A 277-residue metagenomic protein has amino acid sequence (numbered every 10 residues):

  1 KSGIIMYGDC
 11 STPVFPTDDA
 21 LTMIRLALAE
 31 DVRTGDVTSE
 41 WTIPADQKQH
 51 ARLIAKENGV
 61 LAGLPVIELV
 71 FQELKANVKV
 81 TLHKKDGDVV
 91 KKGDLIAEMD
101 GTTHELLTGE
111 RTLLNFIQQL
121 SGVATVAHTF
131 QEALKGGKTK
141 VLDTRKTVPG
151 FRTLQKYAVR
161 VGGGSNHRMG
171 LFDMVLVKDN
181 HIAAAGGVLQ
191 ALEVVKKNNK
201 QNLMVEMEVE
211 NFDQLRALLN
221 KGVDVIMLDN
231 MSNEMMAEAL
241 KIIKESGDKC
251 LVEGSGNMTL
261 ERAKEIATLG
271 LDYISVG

Functional and structural regions predicted by a protein language model:
G3, Y7-K221, V225, E234-I242 (+2 more regions): Acidic/glycine-rich phosphate/pyrophosphate-binding loops and surrounding catalytic core that coordinate Mg2+
L228-D229, V252-M258, V276-G277: Glycine-rich beta-strand-to-loop/alpha-helix junction loops that act as flexible
